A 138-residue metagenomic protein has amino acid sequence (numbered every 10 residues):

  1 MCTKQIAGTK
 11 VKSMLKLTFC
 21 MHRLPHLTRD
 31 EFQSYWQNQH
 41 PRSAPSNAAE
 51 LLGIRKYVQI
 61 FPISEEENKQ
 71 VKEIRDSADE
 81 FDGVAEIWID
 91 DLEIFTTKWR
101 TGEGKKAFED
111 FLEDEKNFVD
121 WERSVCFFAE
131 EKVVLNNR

Functional and structural regions predicted by a protein language model:
M1-R138: Macromolecular interaction modules
